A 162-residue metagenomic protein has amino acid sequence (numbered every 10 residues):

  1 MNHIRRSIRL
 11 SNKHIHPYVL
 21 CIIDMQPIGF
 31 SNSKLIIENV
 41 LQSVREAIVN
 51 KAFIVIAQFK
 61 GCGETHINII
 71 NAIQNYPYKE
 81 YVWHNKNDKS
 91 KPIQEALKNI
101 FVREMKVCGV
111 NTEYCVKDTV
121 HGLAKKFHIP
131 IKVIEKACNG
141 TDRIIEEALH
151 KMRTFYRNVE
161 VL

Functional and structural regions predicted by a protein language model:
N2-V19, R45-N50, C62-L162: Active-site-adjacent betaalpha module
V19-M25: N-terminal nucleotide-binding beta1-loop-alpha1 segment
M25-S33: Short acidic, Gly/Ser-rich segments with clustered Asp/Glu that frequently serve as metal-coordination loops in enzyme
S33-I37, I145: Flexible, glycine- and charge-enriched loops at secondary-structure boundaries
I36-E46: Short catalytic helix/loop segments, enriched in acidic residues and glycine and frequently bearing histidine
I54-F59: Short beta-strand segments at enzyme active-site cores
